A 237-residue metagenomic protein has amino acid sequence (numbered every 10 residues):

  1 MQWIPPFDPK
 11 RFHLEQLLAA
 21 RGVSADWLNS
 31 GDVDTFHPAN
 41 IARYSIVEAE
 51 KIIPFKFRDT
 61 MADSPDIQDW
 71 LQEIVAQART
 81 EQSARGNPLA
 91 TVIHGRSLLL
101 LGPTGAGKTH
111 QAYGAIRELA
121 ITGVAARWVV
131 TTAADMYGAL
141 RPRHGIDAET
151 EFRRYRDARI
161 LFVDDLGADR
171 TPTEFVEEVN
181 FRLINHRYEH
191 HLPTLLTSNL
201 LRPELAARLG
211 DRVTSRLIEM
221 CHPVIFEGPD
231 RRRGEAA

Functional and structural regions predicted by a protein language model:
M1-A84, P223-V224, G228, R232-A237: A short, basic N-terminal segment
L71, I116, A120-A158, R170-E174: Short glycine-rich substrate-engagement loop in P-loop NTPases that contacts/grips substrate
R85-N87, G105, I146-T150, N180-L183 (+1 more regions): A generic local structural motif
L89-A112: Walker A/P-loop nucleotide-binding motif
R117, M136-R143, L166-A237: Replace "adjacent to P-loop NTPase cores in ATP/GTP-dependent enzymes" with "adjacent to NTP-binding cores
A126-R127, D157-I160, H190-L196: Loop/turn-to-beta-strand initiation segments
